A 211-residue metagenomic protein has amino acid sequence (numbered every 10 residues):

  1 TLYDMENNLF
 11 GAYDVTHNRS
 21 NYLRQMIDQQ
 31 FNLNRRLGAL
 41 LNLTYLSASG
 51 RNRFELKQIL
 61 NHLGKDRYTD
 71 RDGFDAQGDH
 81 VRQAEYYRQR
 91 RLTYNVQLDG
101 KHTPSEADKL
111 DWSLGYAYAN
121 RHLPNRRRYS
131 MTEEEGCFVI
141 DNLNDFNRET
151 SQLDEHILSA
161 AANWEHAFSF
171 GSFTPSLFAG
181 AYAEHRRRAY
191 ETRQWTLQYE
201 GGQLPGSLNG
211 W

Functional and structural regions predicted by a protein language model:
T1-T69, R91-L98, S105: Transmembrane beta-barrel wall of Gram-negative outer-membrane proteins
Y3-N18, D70-V81, R127-C137, R193-Q203: Flexible, surface-exposed loop regions and adjacent strand-edge segments of Gram-negative outer-membrane beta-barrel
N21-I27, G78-A84, I140-E149, P205: Extracytoplasmic loops and strand-loop junctions of Gram-negative outer membrane beta-barrel proteins
Q30-N32, Q83-Q89, S151: Hydrophobic alpha-helical scaffolding
T44-N61, Q89-W211: Face-selective signature of the C-terminal outer-membrane beta-barrel domain
